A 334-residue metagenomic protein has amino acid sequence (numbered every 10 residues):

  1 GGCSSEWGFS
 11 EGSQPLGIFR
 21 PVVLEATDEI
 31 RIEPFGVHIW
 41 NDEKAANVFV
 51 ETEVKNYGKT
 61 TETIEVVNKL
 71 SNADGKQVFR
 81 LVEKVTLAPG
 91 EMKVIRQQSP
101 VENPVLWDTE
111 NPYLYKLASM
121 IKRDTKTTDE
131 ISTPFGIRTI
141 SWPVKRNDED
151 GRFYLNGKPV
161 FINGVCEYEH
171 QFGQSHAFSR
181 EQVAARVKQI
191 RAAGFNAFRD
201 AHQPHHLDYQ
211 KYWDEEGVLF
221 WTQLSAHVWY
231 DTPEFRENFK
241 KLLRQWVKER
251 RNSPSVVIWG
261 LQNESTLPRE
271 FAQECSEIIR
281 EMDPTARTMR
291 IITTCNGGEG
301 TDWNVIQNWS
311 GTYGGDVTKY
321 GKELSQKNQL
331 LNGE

Functional and structural regions predicted by a protein language model:
G1-L207, Y212-W213, G217-F220, L242 (+3 more regions): Secreted/periplasmic carbohydrate-active enzymes, especially glycoside hydrolases
S175, A184-I190, N196-E334: Substrate-binding/catalytic cleft of secreted carbohydrate-active enzymes, primarily glycoside hydrolases
